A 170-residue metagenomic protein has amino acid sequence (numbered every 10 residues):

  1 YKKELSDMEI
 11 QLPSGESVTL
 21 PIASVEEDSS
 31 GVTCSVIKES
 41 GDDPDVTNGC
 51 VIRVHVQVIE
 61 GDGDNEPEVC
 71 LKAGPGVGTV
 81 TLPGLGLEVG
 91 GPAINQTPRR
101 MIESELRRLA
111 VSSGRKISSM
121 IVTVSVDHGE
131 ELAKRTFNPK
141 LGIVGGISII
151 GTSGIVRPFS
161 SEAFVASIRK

Functional and structural regions predicted by a protein language model:
Y1-L141: Generic N-terminal targeting/processing segments that precede catalytic cores or assembly contacts
D127, N138-K170: Glycine-rich anion/phosphate-binding loop at the beta-strand->alpha-helix junction
